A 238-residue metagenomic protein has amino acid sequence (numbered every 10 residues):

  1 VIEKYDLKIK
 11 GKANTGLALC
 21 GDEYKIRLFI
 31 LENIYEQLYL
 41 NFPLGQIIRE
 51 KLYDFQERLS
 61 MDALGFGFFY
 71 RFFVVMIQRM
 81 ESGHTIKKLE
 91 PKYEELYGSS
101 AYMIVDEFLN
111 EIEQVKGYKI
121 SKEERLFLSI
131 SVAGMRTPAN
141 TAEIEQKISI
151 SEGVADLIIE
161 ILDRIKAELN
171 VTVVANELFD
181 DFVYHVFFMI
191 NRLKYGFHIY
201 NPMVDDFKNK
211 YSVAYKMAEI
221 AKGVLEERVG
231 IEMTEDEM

Functional and structural regions predicted by a protein language model:
V1-M238: A cross-family "folded-core" feature that marks the main globular domain of proteins
